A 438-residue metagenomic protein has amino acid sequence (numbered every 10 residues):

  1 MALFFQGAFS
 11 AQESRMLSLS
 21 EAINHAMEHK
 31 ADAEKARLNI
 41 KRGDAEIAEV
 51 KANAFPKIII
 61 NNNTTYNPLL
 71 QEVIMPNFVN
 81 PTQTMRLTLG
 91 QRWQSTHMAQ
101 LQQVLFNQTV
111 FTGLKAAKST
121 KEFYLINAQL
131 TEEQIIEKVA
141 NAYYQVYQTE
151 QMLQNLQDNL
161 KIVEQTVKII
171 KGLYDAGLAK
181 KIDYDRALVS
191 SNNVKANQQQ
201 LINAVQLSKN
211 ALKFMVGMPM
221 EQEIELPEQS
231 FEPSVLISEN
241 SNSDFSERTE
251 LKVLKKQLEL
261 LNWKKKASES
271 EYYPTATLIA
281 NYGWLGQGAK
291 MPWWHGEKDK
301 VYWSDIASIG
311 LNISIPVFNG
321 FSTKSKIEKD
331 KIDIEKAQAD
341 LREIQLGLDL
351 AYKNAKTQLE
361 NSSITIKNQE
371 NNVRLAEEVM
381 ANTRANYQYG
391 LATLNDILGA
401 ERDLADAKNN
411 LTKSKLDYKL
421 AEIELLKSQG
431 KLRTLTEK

Functional and structural regions predicted by a protein language model:
M1-Q6: Bacterial N-terminal signal peptides
A11-N63, L69, M220, L226-K264 (+2 more regions): Bacterial Sec-pathway N-terminal export signals of envelope proteins
A11-Q12, I59, P68, N77 (+1 more regions): Acidic, low-complexity, intrinsically disordered peripheral segments
Q12-S14, N61-A99, Q229-S234, I279-I315 (+1 more regions): Small/polar, glycine/serine/threonine/aspartate-rich low-complexity segments that form flexible
L17, E21, A45, Q134-E247 (+2 more regions): Periplasmic alpha-helical coiled-coil/stalk elements that build and connect Gram-negative outer-membrane
E34-L38, K51, R92, L105-E132 (+5 more regions): Sec/SRP-type N-terminal targeting helices
A52, N193-M218, V373-K431: Short segments within alpha-helical structural elements
